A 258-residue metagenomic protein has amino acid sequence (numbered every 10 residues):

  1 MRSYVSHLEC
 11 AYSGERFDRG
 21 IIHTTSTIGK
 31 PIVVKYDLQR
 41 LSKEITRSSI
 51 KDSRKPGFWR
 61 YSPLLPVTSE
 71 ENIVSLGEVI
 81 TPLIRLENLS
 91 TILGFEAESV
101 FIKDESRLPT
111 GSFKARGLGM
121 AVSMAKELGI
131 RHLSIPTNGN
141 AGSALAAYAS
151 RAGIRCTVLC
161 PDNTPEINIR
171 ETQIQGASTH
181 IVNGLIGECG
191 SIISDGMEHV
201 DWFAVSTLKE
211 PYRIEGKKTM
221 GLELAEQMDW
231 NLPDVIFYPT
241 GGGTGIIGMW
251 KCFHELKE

Functional and structural regions predicted by a protein language model:
M1-E258: PLP-dependent amino-acid enzyme catalytic core
